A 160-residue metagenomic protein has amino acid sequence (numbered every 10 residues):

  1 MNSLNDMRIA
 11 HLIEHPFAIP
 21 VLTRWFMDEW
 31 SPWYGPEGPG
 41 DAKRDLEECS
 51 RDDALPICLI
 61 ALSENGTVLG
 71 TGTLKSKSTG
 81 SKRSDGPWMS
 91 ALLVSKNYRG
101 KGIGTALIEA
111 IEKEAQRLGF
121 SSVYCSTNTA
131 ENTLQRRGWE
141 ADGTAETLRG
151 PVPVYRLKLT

Functional and structural regions predicted by a protein language model:
D6-L22: A short beta-loop-alpha structural element at the N-terminal edge of CoA-dependent acyl/N-acetyltransferase catalytic
V21, S126-A130, E146-T160: C-terminal "cap" of GNAT-fold acetyltransferases
S31-S63, T73: Active-site rim helix/loop that mediates acceptor-substrate recognition in acyltransferases
C58-I60, T67-S76, W88, L93: Conserved beta-strand in the GNAT
S78-G86: A short, polar/charged loop-to-alpha-helix boundary motif
Y98, G102-A110: Conserved acetyl-CoA pyrophosphate-binding loop and the N-cap/start of the following alpha-helix in GNAT-like
I108, A115-T127: Conserved GNAT acetyl-CoA-binding A-motif
Q135-A145: Conserved acetyl-CoA-binding loop of GNAT-fold acetyltransferases
